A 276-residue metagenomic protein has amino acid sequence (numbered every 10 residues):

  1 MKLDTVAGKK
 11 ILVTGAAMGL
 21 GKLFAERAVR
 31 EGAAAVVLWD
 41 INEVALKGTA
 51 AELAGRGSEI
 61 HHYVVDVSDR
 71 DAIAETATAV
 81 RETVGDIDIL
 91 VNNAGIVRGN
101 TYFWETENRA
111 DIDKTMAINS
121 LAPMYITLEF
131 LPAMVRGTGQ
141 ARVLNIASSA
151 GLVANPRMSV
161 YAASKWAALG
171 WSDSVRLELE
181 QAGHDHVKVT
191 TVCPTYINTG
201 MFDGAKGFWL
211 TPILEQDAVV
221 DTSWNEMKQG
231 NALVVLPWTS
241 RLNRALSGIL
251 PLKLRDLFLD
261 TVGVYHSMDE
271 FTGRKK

Functional and structural regions predicted by a protein language model:
L3-V37: Canonical Rossmann dinucleotide-binding motif of NAD(H)/NADP(H)-dependent dehydrogenases/reductases, specifically
A33-T49: Conserved glycine-rich Rossmann-like NAD(P)H-binding loop of the short-chain dehydrogenase/reductase
L53-D71: Rossmann-fold cofactor-recognition segment
A74, V97-D113, R157: Conserved mid-core segment of classical short-chain dehydrogenase/reductases
T127, S164: Active-site helix of classical SDR
S148: Residue(s) in the substrate-gating loop at a strand-loop-helix junction that position the organic substrate next
T191, F208-R244, G248: C-terminal helical subdomain
